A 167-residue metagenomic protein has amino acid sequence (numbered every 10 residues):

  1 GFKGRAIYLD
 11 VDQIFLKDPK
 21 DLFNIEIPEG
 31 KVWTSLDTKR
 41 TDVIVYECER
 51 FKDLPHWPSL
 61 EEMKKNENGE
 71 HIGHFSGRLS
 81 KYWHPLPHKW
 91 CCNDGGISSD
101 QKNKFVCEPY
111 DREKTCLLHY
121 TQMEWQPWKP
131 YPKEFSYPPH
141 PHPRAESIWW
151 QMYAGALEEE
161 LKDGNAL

Functional and structural regions predicted by a protein language model:
F2-L36, I44-K52: GT-A fold catalytic core of metal-dependent nucleotide-sugar glycosyltransferases, centered on the diacidic
E26, D37, K64-N68: A signal for specific C-terminal beta-sheet/loop modules enriched in small/flexible residues with GP/PG/PP motifs
T38-K39, E113: Short, solvent-exposed loop/turn segments at the edges of secondary structure
Y46-L167: A glycosyltransferase accessory/donor-loop signature
